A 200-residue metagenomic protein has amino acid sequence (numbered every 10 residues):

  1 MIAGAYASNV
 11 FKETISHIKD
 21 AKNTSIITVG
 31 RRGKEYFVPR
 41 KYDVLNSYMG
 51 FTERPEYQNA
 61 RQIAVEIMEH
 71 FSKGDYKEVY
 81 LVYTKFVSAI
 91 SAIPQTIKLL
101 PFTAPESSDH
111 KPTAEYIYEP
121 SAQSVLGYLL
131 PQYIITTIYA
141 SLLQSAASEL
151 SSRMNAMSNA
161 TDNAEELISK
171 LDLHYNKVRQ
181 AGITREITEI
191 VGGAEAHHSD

Functional and structural regions predicted by a protein language model:
M1-D200: C-terminal beta-strand-loop-alpha-helix "lid" module of Rossmann-like NAD(P)-dependent dehydrogenases
